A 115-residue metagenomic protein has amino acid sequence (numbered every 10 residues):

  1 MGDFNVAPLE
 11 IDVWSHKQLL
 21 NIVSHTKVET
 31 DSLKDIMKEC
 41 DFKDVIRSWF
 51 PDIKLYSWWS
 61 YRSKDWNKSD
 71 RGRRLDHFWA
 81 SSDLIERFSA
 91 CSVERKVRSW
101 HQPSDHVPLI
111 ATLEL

Functional and structural regions predicted by a protein language model:
M1-F4: Active-site flanking residues adjacent to catalytic metal/cofactor-binding acidic residues
L9-L115: Metal-dependent phosphoester-hydrolase catalytic domains
